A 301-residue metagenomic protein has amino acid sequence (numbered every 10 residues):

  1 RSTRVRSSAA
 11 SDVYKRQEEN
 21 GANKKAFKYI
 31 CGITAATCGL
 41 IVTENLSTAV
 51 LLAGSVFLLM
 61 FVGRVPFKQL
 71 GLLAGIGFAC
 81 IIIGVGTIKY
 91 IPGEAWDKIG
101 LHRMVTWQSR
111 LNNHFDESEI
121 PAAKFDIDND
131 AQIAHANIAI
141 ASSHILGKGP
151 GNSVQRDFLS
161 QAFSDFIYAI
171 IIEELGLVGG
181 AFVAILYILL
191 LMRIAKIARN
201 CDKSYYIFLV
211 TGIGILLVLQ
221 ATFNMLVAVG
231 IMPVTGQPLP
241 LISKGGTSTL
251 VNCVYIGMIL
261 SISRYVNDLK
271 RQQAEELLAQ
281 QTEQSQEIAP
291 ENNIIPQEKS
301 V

Functional and structural regions predicted by a protein language model:
R1-T3: Short, exposed "boundary/linker" segments that immediately precede the start of a downstream structural module
S8-D128, A169, E173-V229, V254-M258 (+1 more regions): Hydrophobic alpha-helical transmembrane segments of multi-pass inner membrane proteins, especially in bacterial systems
T34-A36, N137, P233-V234: Short hydrophobic "helix-edge" motifs at membrane interfaces and signal-peptide entry regions
V42, H144, E173, P233 (+1 more regions): Short conserved micro-motifs on helix faces and helix-strand junctions that flank and scaffold key functional residues
N45-V50, K148-G151, A162-S164, M232-T235 (+2 more regions): Transmembrane helix boundary and interhelical junction motifs in multipass membrane proteins
L52, G151-Q155, L186, V229-P238 (+1 more regions): Re-entrant/interfacial helical elements at transmembrane boundaries that shape and gate the permeation pathway
Q132-V178, A198: Long extracytoplasmic/lumenal interhelical loops at the membrane interface of multi-pass membrane proteins
M232-E275: Transmembrane alpha-helices of multi-pass inner-membrane enzymes
